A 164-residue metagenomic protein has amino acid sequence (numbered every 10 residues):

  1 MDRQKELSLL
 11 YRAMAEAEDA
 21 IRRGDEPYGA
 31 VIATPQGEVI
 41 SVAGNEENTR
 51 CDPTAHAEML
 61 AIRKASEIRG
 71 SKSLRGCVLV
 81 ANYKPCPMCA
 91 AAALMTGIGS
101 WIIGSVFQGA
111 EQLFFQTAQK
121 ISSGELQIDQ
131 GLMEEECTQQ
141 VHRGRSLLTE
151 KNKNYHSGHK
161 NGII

Functional and structural regions predicted by a protein language model:
M1-A20, P85, A91-I164: Zinc-dependent deaminase
A13, G29, A61: Conserved hydrophobic/aromatic pocket- or pore-lining residues that grip, position, or stack substrates in active sites
R23-P27: Short, flexible loop/turn motifs enriched in small residues
Y28-G37: Short beta-strand scaffold segments in enzyme catalytic cores
I40-E47: Short beta->alpha transition motifs characteristic of CBS
S41, E58-E67: Glycine/small-residue-rich phosphate/adenosyl-binding loop
T49-L60: A short, polar/charged loop-to-alpha-helix boundary motif
S71-Y83: Immediate flanking context of iron-sulfur cluster ligation sites
